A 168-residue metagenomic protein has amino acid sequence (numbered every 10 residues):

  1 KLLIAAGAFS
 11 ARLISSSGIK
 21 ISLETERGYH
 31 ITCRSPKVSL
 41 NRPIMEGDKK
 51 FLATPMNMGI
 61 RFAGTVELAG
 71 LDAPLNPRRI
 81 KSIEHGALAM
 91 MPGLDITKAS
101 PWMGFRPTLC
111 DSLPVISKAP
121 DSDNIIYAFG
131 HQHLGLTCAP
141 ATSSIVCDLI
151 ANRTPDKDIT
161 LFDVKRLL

Functional and structural regions predicted by a protein language model:
K1-D123: Active-site substrate-recognition segment that forms the wall of the catalytic cavity or substrate channel
V115, A119-L168: C-terminal lid/capping helical subdomain adjacent to the catalytic/cofactor pocket in oxidative enzymes
